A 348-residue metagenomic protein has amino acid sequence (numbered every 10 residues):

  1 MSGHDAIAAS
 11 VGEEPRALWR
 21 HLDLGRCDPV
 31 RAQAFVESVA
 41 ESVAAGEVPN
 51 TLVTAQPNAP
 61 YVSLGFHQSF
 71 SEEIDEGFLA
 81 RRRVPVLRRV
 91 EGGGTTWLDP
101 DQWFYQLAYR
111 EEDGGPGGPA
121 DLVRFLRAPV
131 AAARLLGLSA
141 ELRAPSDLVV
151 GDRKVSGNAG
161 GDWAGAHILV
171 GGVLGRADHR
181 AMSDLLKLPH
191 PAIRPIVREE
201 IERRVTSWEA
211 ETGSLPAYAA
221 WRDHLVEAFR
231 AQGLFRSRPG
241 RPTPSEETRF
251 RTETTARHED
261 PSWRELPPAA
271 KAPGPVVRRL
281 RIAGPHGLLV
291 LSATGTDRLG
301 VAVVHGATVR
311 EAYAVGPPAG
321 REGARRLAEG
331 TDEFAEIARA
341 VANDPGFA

Functional and structural regions predicted by a protein language model:
S2-E73, G77, R89, P189 (+3 more regions): Active-site loop/lid in soluble adenylation, ligation, and acyl-transfer enzymes
E41-V43, L52, D75-E76, G94-T96 (+1 more regions): A generic local secondary-structure boundary/capping motif
E47-T51, N58-P60, R81-V84, P100-D101 (+3 more regions): Short coil/turn connectors at secondary-structure junctions
F70-S71, E111, P318-A319: Short, surface-exposed beta-strand-loop junctions and turns on beta-sheet-rich folds
R83-W103: Glycine/serine-rich anion-binding loops at beta->alpha junctions that coordinate negatively charged ligand groups
R89-T95, D113-P116, R325-R326: A short glycine/serine-rich beta->alpha loop
T96, P100-W221, L225-A228, E253 (+3 more regions): Catalytic beta-strand/loop module used to bind and position nucleotide/cofactor moieties in cofactor-attachment
L188, I196, D297-R326: Intrinsically disordered, low-complexity regulatory segments enriched in Ser/Thr/Pro and charged residues
